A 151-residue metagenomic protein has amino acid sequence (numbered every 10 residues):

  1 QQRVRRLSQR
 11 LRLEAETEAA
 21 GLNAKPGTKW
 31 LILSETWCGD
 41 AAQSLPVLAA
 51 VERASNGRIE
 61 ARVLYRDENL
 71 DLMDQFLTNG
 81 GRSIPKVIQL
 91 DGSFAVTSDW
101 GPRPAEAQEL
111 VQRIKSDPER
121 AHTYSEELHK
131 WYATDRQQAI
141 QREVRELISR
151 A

Functional and structural regions predicted by a protein language model:
Q1-T28, A50-G57, M73-S83, D91 (+1 more regions): Non-globular targeting/processing and membrane-anchoring segments
K29-E35: Short glycine-rich or small-residue beta-strand-to-loop segments that form or flank ligand, phosphate, metal/Fe-S
T36-Q43: Conserved redox-active cysteine motifs that mediate thiol-disulfide chemistry, especially di-cysteine Cys-X(1-2)-Cys
Q43-S44, D74: Short, conserved acidic/polar surface loops in the N-terminal third of protein domains
L45-A49: Histidine-anchored nucleotide/phosphate-binding helix
E60-L64: General small-molecule cofactor/ligand-binding pocket signal
Y65-N69: Short beta-alpha junction loops
K86: Conserved beta-strand and immediately adjacent loop positions that scaffold enzyme active sites
